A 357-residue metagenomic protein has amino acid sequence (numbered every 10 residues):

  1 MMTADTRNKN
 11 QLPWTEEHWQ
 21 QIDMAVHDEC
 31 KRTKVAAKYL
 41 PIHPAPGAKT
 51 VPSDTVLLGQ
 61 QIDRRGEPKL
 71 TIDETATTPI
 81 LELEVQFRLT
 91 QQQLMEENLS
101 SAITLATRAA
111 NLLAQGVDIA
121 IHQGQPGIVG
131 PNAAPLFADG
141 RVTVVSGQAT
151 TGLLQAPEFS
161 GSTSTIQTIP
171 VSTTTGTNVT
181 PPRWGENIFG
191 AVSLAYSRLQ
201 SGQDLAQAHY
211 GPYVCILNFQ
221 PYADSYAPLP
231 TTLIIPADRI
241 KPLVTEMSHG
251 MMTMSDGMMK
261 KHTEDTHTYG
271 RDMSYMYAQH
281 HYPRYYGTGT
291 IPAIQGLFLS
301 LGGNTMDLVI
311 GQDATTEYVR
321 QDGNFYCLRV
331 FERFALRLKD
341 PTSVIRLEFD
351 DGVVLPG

Functional and structural regions predicted by a protein language model:
M1, A110, S193-Y196, A223 (+1 more regions): Short, well-ordered alpha-helical packing segments
M1-T78, G311: N-terminal "assembly arms/tails" that initiate or stabilize quaternary assembly in self-assembling proteins
I22-A25, E29, E74, T174 (+3 more regions): Surface-exposed, low-hydrophobicity beta-strand/loop segments enriched in small/polar/acidic residues
A37, V117-G124, Q200-Q203, Q207: Long, hydrophobic, amphipathic alpha-helical segments used as structural scaffolds
Y39, P228-G357: Sequence/fold signature of self-assembling virion shell proteins
S53-A110: Long, hydrophobic/aromatic-enriched structural stretches that serve as scaffold segments
T90-L94, S101, V144, A149 (+2 more regions): Structured, hydrophobic secondary-structure cores that serve as assembly/anchoring elements
Q92-L194: Alpha-helical scaffold segments that mediate packing/assembly in large oligomeric complexes
